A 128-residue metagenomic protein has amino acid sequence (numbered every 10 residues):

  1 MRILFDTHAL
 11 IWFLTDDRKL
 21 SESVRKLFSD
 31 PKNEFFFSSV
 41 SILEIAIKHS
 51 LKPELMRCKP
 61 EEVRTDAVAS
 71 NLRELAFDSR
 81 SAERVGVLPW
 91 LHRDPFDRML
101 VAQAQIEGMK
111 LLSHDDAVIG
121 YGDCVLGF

Functional and structural regions predicted by a protein language model:
M1-F37, P53-T65, E107, D116-G120 (+1 more regions): Short, well-structured N-terminal submotif of metal-dependent ribonuclease cores
T7-H8, I45, V85, A104: Generic structural signal for small/hydrophobic residues in well-ordered secondary structure, especially within
A9, S41-I42, S81, L100 (+1 more regions): Alpha-helix capping/helix-boundary segments
D16-D17, K48, L88, C124: Residue-level signal for well-ordered alpha-helical positions
F37-V40, F77: Short glycine/serine/threonine-enriched helix-capping/active-site loop that flanks the nucleotide-sugar donor pocket
K48-S50, A67-N71: Helix-loop "lid/cap" segments that line or gate small-molecule binding pockets
M56-E61, A69-H114, F128: Active-site neighborhoods of divalent-metal-dependent phosphate/nucleic-acid chemistry enzymes
